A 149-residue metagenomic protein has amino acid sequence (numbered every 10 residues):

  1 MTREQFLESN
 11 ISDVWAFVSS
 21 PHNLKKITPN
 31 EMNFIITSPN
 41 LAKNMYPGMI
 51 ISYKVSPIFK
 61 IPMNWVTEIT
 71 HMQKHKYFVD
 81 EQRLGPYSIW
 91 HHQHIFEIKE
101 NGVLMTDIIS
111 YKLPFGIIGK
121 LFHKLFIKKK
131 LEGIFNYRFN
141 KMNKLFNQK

Functional and structural regions predicted by a protein language model:
M1-T2, P62-V66, I89-H92: Short, surface-exposed coil-to-beta transition loops
M1-Y46: Hydrophobic ligand-binding cavity/cleft-lining segments
L7-S9, V55-F59, H71, P86 (+1 more regions): Beta-strand elements of well-folded, non-transmembrane domains
N10-I11, T70-Y77, I95-L104: A short, structured loop/turn motif at beta-sheet edges
I36-L84, Y137-N140, K144-Q148: Glycine-rich portal/gate segments that line the openings of hydrophobic small-molecule binding cavities
Q82-G133: Beta-strand/loop substructures that line and gate deep hydrophobic ligand-binding cavities in soluble
